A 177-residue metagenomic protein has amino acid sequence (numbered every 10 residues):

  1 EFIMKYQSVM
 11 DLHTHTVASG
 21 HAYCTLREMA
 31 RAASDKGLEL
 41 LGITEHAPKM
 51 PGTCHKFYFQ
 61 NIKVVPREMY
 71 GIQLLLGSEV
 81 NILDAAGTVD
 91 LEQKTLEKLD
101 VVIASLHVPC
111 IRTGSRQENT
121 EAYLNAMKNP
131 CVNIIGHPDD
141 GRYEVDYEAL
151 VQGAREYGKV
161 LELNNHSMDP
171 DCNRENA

Functional and structural regions predicted by a protein language model:
E1-I3: Short, Lys/Arg-enriched N-terminal segments with co-localized hydrophobic residues within the first ~10-30 amino acids
K5, S34, A47, P51-L163 (+1 more regions): Extended substrate/RNA-proximal surfaces in nucleic-acid metabolism proteins
V9-S19, I43-H46, I135-P138: Histidine-centered catalytic micro-motifs
A18-T53: Metal-associated gating/positioning segment near the N- to mid-region
S19-A22, D140, H166: Short beta->alpha junction loops/turns
N173-A177: Short, intrinsically disordered, charge-balanced linker/junction segments flanking boundaries in proteins
